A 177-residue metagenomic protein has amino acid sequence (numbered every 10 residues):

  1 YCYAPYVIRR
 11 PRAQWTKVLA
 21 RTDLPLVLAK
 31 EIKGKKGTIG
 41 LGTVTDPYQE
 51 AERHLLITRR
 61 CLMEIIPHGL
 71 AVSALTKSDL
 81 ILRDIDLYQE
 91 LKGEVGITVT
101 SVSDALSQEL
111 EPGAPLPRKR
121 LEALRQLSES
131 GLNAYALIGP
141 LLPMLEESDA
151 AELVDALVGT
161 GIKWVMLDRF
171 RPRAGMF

Functional and structural regions predicted by a protein language model:
Y1-G96, V102-L106, L121: Conserved Radical SAM active-site core
P47-Y48, A105-G113, I138-L142: Surface-exposed cleft-lining segments at the edges of enzyme active sites
H54, K77, L116, L145-E146: Charged, low-complexity surface patches
L55-T58, E90-T100, E146-K163: Short, electropositive alpha-helical surface patch
K92, M176-F177: Aromatic- and acidic-residue-enriched segments that line the glycan-binding/catalytic groove of carbohydrate-active
T100-S107, G113, K119, S130: Histidine/lysine/aspartate-rich catalytic loop segments that bind and position anionic ligands
R118-M176: Conserved C-terminal portion of the radical SAM core fold that forms the substrate/S-adenosylmethionine-binding
